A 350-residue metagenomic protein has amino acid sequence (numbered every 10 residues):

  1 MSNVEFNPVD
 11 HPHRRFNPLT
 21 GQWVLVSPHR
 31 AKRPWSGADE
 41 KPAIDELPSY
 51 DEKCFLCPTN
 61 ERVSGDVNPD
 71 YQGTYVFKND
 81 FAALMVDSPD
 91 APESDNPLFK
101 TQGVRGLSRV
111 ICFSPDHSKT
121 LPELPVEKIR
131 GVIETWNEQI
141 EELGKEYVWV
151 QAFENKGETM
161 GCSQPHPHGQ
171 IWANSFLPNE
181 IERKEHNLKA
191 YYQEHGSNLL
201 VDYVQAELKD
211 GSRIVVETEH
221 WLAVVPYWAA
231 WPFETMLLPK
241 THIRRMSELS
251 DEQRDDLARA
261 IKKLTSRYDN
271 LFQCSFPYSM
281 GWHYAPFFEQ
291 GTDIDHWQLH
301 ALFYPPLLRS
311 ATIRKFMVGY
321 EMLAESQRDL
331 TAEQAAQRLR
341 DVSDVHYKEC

Functional and structural regions predicted by a protein language model:
M1-H166, W172-R244, L249-E252, T265-S266 (+3 more regions): Active-site microenvironments that recognize anionic phosphate/pyrophosphate groups
G131, D256-R259: A generic alpha-helix signature
R259-F276: Internal helical hairpin/lid segments
